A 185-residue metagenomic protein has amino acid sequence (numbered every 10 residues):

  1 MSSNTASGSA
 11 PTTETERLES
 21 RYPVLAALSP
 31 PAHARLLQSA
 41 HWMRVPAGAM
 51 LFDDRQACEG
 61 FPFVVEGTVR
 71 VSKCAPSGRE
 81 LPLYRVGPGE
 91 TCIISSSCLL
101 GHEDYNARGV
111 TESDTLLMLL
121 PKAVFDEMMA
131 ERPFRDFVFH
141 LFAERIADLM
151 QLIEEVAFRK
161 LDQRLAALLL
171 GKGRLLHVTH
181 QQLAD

Functional and structural regions predicted by a protein language model:
M1-A47, S97-L100: Cyclic nucleotide-binding regulatory module and flanking cytosolic helices
P30, E66, P88-T91, D114 (+5 more regions): ATP/adenylate-binding site constellation spanning eukaryotic-like Ser/Thr protein kinases, ABC-transporter
A40, C58-E59: Short loop/turn microsegments at loop-to-beta-strand junctions
G48, E59-S72, G87-T91: Glycine- and acidic-residue-biased ligand/ion/polar-headgroup-sensing regions
L51-Q56: Short phosphate-coordinating micro-motif centered on Lys-Gly-acidic
S72-G78: Cytochrome P450 core scaffold surrounding the K-helix E-X-X-R motif and the conserved "meander" helix-loop region
P82-H140: Cyclic-nucleotide recognition modules
E112, M129-D185: Polybasic "coupling" helices that flank or enter modular domains
